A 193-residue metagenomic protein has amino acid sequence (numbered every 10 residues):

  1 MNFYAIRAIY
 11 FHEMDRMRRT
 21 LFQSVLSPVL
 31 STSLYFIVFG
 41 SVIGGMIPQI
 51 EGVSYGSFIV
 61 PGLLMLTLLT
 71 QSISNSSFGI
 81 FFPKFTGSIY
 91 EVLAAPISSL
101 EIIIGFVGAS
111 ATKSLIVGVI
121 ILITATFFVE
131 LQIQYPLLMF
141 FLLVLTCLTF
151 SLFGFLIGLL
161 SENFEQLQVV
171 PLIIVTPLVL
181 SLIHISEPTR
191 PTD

Functional and structural regions predicted by a protein language model:
M1-L137, F141-S186, R190: Hydrophobic transmembrane alpha-helices and immediately adjacent juxtamembrane helices of multi-pass inner-membrane
